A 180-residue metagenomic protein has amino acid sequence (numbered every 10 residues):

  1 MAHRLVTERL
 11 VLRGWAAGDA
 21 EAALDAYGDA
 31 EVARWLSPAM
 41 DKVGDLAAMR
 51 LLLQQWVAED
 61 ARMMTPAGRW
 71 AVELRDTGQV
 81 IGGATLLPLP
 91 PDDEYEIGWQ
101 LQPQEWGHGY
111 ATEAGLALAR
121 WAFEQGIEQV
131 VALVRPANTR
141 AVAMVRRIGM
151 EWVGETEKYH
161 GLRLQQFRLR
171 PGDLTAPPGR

Functional and structural regions predicted by a protein language model:
M1-Q104, A117, W121, Q125 (+1 more regions): GNAT-family acyltransferases
T7, T112, V134: Ser/Thr-centric signal marking residues that sit in or immediately flank functional binding/regulatory motifs
P38, R135-A137: Short beta->alpha junction loops/turns
G78, G109, N138: Conserved G/P- and acidic residue-centered "switch" motifs that form tight phosphate/ATP-binding loops in soluble
G107-Y110, G115: Primarily hydrophobic membrane-targeting regions of prokaryotic envelope proteins
T112, A137-W152: Conserved active-site alpha-helix within GNAT-family acetyltransferase domains
Q125-V134: Conserved GNAT acetyl-CoA-binding A-motif
